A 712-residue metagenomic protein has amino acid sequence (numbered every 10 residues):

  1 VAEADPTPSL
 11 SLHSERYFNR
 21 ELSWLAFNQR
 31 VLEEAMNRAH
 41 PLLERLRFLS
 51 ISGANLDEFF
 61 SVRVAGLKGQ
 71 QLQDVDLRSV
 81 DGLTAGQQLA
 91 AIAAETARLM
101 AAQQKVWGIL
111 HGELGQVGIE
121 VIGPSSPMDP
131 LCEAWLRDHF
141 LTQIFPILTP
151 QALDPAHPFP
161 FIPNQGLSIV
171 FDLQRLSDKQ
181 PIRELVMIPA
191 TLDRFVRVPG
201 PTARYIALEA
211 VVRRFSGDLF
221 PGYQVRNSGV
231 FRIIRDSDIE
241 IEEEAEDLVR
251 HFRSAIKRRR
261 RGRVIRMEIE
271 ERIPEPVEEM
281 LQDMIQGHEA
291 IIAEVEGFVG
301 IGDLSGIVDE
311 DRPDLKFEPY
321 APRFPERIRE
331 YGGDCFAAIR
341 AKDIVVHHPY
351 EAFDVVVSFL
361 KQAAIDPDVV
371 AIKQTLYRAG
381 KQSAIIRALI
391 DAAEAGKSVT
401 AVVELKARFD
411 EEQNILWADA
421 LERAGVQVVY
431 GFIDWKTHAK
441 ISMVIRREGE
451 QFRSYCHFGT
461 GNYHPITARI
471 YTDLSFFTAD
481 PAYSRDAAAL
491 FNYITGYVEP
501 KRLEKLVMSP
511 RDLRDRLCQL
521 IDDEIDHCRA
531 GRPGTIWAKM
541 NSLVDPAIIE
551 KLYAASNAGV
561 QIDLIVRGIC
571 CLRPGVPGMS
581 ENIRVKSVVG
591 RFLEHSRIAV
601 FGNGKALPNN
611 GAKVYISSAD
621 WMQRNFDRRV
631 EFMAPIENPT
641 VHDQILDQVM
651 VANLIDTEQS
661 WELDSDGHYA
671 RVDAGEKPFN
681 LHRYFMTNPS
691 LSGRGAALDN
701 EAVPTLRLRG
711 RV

Functional and structural regions predicted by a protein language model:
V1-I536, A554-A558, C570-E594, I598-V712: N-terminal localization/anchoring segments of enzymes in phospholipid and broader phosphate metabolism
N541: Cofactor-pocket helix-loop regions in the catalytic cores of large enzyme subunits
Q561-I565: Hydrophobic alpha/beta core scaffold segments
